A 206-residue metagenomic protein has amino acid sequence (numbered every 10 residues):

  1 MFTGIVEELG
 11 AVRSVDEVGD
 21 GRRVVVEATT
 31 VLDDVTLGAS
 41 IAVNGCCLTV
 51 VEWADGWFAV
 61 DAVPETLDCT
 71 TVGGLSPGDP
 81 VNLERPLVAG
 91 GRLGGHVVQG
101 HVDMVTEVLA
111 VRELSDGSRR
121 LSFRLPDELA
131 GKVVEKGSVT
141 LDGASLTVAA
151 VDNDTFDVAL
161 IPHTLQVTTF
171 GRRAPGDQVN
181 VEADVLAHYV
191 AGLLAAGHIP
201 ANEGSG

Functional and structural regions predicted by a protein language model:
M1-G206: Conserved loop->alpha-helix
